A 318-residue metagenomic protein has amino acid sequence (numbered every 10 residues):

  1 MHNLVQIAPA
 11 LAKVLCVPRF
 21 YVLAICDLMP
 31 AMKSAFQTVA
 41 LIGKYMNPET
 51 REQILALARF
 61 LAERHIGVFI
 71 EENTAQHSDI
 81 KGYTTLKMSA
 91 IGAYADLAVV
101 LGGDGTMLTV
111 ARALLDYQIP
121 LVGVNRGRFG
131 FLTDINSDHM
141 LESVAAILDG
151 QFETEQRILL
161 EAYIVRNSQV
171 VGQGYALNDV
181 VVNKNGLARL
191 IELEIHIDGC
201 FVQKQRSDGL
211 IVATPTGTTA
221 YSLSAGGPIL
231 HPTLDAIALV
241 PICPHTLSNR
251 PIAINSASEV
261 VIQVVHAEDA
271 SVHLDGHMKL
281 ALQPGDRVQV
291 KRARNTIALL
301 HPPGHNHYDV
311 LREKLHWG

Functional and structural regions predicted by a protein language model:
F20-Y21: Aromatic (phenylalanine/tyrosine) cluster motif
D27-L97, D138-E153, I164-G174, P303: ATP/NTP phosphate-donor binding region
T50-R51, G105-A111, T218-S224: Short glycine/serine/threonine-rich phosphate/pyrophosphate-binding segments that cradle anionic phosphate groups
L114-V124, F131: Gly/Ser-rich helix-loop-strand patches that form or flank binding pockets for ribonucleotide-derived cofactors
R128-D208: Catalytic core of DAGKc-family lipid kinases
V182, D198-F201, L247-G318: ATP/nucleoside-binding phosphotransfer catalytic cores, i.e., glycine-rich phosphate-binding loops
C200-S248: Gly/Ser/Thr-rich active-site loops/lids in small-molecule metabolic enzymes that frequently grip phosphoryl groups
